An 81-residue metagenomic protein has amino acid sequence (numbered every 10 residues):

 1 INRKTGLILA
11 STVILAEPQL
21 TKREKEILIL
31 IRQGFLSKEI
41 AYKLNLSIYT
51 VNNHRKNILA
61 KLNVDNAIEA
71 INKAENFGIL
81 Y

Functional and structural regions predicted by a protein language model:
I1, Q33, V64, N76-F77: Charged, alpha-helical scaffolding/interaction elements associated with membrane systems
I1-T5, L9, K43: C-terminal output helix
G6-L30: Regulatory hinge/linker segments at domain boundaries that couple sensory/effector modules to output domains
K25-R32, L59, I71: Hydrophobic residues on short alpha-helical segments
L36-E69: Recognition helix of helix-turn-helix DNA-binding domains
K73-Y81: Intrinsically disordered, low-complexity basic tails/linkers immediately adjacent to helix-turn-helix/homeobox/MYB/SANT
